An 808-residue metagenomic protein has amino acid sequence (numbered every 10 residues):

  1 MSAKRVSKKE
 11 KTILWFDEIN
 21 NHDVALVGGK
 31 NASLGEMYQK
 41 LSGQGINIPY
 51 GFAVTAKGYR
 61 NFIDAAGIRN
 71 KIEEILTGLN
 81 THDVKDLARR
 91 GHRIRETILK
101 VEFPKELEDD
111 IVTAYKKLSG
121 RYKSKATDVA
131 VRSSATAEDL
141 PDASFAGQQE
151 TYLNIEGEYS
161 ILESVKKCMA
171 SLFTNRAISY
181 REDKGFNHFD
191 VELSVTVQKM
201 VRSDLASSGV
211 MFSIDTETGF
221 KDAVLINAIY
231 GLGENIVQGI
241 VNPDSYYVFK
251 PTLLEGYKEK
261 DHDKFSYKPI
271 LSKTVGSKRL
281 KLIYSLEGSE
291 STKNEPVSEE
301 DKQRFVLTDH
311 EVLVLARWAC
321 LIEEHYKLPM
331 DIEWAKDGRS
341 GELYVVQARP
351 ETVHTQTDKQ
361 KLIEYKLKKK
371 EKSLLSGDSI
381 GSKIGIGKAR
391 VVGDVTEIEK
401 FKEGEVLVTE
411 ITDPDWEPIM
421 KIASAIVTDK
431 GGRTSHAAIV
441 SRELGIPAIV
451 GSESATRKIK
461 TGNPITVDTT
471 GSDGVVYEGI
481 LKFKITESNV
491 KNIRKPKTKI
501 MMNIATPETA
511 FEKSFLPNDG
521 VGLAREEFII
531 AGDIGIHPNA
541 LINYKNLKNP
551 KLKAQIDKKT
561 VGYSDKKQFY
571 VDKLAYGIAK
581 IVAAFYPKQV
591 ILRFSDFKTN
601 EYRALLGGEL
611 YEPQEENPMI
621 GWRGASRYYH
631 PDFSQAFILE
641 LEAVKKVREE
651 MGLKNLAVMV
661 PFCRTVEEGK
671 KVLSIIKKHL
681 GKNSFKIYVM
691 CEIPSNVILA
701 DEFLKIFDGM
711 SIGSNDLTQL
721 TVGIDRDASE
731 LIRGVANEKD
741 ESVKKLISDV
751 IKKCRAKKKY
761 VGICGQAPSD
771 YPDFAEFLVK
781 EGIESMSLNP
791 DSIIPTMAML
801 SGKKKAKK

Functional and structural regions predicted by a protein language model:
M1-T196, K302-H310, E323, K327 (+8 more regions): N-terminal beta-alpha lobe that positions the nucleotide/phosphoryl donor in ATP/NTP-coupled carboxylate activation
V54-K105, F189-E192, L271-K278, I283-Y284 (+5 more regions): A structural-propensity feature for long, helix-poor, extended segments
R69, R339-S340, E351-T357, L375-D378 (+3 more regions): Acidic, glycine-rich flexible loop/linker segments
A126, A130, A135-F145, Q149-Y152 (+4 more regions): Conserved alpha/beta-domain cores
A146-S179, S203, S208-E287, V346-D378 (+7 more regions): Extended active-site and interfacial segments that coordinate phosphate-rich ligands in large catalytic machineries
G147, K327-T352: Conserved metal-phosphate-binding beta-hairpin within the catalytic cores of diverse ATP-dependent phosphoryl-transfer
N154-E192, E295-R317, E342-I384, T665-I687: Amphipathic alpha-helical
A223-D331, K336, S373, G377-I386 (+6 more regions): Conserved catalytic alpha/beta cores of large enzymes that bind or transform nucleotide phosphates and polynucleotides
